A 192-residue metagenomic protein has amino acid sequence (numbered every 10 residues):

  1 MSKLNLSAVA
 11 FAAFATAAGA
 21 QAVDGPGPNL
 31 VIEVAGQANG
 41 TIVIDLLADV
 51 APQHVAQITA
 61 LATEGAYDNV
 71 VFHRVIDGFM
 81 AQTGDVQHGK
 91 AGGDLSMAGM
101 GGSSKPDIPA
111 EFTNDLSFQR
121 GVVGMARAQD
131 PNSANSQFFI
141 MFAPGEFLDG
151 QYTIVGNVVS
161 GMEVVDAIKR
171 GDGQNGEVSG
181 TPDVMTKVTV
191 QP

Functional and structural regions predicted by a protein language model:
S2-N5, A18-P192: Cyclophilin-like peptidyl-prolyl cis-trans isomerases
N5-F14: Sec-dependent N-terminal signal peptides
